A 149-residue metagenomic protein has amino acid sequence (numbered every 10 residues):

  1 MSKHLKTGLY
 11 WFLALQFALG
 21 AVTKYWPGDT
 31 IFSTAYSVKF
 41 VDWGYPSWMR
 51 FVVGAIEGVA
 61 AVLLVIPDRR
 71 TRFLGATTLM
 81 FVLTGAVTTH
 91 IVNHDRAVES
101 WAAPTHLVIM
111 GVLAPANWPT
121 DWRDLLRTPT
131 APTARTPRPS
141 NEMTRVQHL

Functional and structural regions predicted by a protein language model:
M1-L149: Membrane-interface extramembranous regions
